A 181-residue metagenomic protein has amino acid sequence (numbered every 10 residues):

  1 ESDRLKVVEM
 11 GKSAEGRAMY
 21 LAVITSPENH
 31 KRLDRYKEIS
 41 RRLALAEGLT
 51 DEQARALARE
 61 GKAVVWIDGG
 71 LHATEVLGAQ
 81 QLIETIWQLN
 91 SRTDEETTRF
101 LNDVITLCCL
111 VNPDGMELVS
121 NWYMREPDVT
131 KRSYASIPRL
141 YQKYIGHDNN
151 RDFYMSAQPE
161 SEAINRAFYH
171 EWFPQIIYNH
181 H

Functional and structural regions predicted by a protein language model:
E1-H181: Structured catalytic-domain cores with a bias toward divalent-metal coordination
